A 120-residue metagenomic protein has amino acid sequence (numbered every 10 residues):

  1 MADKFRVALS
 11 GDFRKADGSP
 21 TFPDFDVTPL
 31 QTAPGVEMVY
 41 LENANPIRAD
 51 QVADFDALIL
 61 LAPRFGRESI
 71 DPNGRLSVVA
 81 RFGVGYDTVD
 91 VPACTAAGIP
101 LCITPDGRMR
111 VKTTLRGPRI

Functional and structural regions predicted by a protein language model:
M1-F55: N-terminal glycine-/charge-rich "phosphate-binding" loop or analogous flexible N-terminal tail
A53-I120: Phosphate/diphosphate ligand-binding glycine-rich loop within oxidoreductases
